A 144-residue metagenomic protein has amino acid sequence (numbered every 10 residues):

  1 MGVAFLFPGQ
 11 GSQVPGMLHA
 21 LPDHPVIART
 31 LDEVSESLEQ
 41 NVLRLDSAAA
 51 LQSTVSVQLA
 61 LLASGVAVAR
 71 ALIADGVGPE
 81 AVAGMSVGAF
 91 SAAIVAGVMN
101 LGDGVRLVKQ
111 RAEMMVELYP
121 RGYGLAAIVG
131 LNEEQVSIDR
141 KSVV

Functional and structural regions predicted by a protein language model:
M1-A83: Helix-rich "cap/lid" substructures immediately adjacent to catalytic or cofactor-binding pockets
Q10-S12, E36-Q40, A96-V144: Alpha/beta catalytic cores of group-transfer enzymes, especially the acyltransferase/condensing modules of polyketide
A20-P22, G76, V95, M99 (+1 more regions): Amphipathic, positively biased hydrophobic alpha-helical segments used for protein targeting and membrane insertion
D32-E33, A63-A67, A89-F90, G102 (+1 more regions): A broad detector of short, well-ordered amphipathic alpha-helices that serve as recognition/interaction surfaces
T54, A93, L125: Generic anion/oxyanion-binding catalytic loop in active/binding sites
S56-V66, M85-V87, E133-V144: Glycine-rich, charge-dense phosphate/pyrophosphate-binding loop(s) and the adjacent flexible "lid"/catalytic subdomain
G65, E80, G84-G88, A92 (+2 more regions): Gly/Ala-rich beta-loop-alpha elbow adjacent to hydrolase catalytic centers
G76-A89, L118-A126: Hydrophobic transmembrane alpha-helix bundles
